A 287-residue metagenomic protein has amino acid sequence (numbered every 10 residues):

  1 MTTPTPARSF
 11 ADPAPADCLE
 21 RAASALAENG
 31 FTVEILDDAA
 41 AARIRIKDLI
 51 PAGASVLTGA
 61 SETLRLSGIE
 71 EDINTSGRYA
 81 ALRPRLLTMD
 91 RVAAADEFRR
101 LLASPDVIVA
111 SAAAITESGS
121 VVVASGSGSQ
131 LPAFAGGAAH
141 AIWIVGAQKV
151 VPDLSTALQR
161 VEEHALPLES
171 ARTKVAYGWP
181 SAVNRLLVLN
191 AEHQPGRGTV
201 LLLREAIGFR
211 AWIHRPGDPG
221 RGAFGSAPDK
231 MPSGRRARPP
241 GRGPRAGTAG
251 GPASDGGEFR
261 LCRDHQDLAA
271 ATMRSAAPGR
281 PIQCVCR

Functional and structural regions predicted by a protein language model:
M1-N29, E34, A54-S55, V92-D96 (+3 more regions): SAM-dependent methyltransferases
T3-P4, I50, G137: Catalytic cofactor-binding cores of redox enzymes
P4-R8, A27-G30, A80-L82, A94-D96 (+2 more regions): N-terminal start-of-chain detector that recognizes signal peptides and the immediate post-cleavage beginning
F10, T32, P84-L87, A141-Q148: Flexible, glycine/proline-enriched loop segments at strand-loop-helix junctions that form or flank small-ligand binding
P15-R99, S104-V109: N-terminal active-site beta-alpha-beta segment that forms phosphate/nucleotide-binding and substrate-recognition loops
G53, E71, Q130, A139 (+2 more regions): Amphipathic, positively biased hydrophobic alpha-helical segments used for protein targeting and membrane insertion
L102-A223: Conserved phosphate- and dinucleotide-binding cores of soluble alpha/beta proteins, encompassing both enzyme active
S226-R260, D264, L268-I282: Compositionally biased, low-complexity flexible segments
